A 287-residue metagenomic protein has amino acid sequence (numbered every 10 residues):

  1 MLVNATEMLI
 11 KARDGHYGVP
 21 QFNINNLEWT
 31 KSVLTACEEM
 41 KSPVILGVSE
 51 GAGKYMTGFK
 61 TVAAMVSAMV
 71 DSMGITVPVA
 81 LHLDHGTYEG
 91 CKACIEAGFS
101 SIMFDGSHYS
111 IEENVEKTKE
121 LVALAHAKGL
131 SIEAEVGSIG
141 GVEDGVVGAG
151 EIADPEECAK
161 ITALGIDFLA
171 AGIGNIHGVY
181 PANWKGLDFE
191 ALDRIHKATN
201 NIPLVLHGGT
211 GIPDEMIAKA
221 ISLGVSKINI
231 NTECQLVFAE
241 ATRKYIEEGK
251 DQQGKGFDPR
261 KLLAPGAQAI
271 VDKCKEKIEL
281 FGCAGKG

Functional and structural regions predicted by a protein language model:
V3-G15, L27-A52, T57-T76, H85-I202 (+5 more regions): Alpha/beta enzyme core
N4-P20, Q253-R260: Generic N-terminal amphipathic, Lys/Arg-enriched alpha-helix
Y17-N25, E50-K54, K261, P265: A short N-terminal beta->alpha junction/helix N-cap motif
V19-N23, L81-H82, M103, L204-H207 (+1 more regions): Short catalytic-loop micro-motif centered on adjacent basic/acidic residues
I173, G208-T210, T232: Active-site proximal loops enriched in glycine and acidic residues that flank catalytic Cys/His/Asp and coordinate
I246-G287: Extended, intrinsically disordered, low-complexity segments
